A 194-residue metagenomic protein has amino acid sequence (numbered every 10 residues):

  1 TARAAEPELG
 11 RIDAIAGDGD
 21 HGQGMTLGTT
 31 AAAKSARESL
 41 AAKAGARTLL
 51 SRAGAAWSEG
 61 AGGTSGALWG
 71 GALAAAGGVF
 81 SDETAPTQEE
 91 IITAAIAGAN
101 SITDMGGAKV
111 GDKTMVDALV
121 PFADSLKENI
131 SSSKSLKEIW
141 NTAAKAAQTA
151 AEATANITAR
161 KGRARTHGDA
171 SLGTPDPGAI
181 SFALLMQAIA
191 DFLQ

Functional and structural regions predicted by a protein language model:
T1-Q194: N-terminal loops that bind phosphate or other acidic moieties and the adjacent beta-alpha structural core
